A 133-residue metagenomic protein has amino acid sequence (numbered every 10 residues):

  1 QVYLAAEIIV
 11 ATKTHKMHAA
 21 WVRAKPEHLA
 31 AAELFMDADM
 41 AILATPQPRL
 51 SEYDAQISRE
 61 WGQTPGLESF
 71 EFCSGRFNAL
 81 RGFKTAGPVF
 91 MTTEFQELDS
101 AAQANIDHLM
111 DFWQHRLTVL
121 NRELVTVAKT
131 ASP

Functional and structural regions predicted by a protein language model:
Q1-A11: Acidic/histidine metal-binding catalytic segments
T14-P133: Divalent metal-dependent phosphate-bond-processing catalytic cores, especially two-metal-ion Mg2+/Mn2+ enzymes that act
